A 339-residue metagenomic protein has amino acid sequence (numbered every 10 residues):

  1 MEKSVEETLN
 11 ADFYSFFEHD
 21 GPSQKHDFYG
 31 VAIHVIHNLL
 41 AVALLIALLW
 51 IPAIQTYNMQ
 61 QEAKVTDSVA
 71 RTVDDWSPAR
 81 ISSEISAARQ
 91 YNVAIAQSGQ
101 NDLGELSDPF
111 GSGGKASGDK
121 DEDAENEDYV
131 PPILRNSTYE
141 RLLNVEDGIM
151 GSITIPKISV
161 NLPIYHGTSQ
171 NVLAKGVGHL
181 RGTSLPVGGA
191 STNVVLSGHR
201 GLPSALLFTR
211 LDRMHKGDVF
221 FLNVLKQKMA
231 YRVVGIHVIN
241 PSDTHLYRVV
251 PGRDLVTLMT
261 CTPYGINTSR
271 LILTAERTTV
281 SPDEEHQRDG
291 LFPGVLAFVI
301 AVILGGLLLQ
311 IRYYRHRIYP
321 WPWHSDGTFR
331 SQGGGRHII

Functional and structural regions predicted by a protein language model:
M1-T8: N-terminal targeting leaders characterized by basic, low-complexity, disordered sequences that direct proteins
N10-L296, P320-H337: Solvent-exposed, non-transmembrane regions of membrane-associated and secreted proteins
I300-R317: Alpha-helical transmembrane segments
